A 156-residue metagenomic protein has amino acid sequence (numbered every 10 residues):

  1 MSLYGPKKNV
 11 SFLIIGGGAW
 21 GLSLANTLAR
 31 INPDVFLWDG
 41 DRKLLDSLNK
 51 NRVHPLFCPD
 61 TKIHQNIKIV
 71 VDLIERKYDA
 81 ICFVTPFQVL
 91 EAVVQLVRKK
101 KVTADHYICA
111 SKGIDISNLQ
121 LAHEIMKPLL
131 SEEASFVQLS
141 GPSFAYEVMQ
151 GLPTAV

Functional and structural regions predicted by a protein language model:
M1-S2, P153: Short intrinsically disordered, low-complexity coil segments enriched in acidic
S2-T61, K68-V71, Y78: NAD(P)+-binding Rossmann beta1-loop-alpha1 motif at the extreme N-terminus of oxidoreductases
R52-F57, I125-M126, P153-V156: Short, hinge-like loop/turn segments at secondary-structure boundaries
I63, I69-P153: Rossmann-like NAD(P)(H) cofactor-binding subdomain of soluble oxidoreductases
